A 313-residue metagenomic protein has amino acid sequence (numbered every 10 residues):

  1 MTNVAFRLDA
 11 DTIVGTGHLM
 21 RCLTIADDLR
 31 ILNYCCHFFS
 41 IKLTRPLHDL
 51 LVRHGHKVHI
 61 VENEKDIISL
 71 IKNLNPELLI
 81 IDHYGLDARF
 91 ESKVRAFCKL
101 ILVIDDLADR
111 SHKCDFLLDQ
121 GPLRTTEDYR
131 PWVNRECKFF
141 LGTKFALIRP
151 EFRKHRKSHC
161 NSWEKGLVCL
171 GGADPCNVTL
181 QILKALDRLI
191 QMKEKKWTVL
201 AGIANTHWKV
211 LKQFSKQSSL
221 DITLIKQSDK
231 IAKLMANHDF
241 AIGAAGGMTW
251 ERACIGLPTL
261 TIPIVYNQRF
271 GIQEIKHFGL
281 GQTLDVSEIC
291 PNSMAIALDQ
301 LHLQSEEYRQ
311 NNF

Functional and structural regions predicted by a protein language model:
M1-A5: Extreme N-terminal starter segment of soluble prokaryotic enzymes
R7, D11-T16, R21-D28, Y34 (+2 more regions): Active-site and donor-binding regions of nucleotide-sugar-utilizing enzymes
T44-H48, K209, N267-I272: Short, glycine/polar-rich helix-capping loops at beta-to-alpha or helix-loop-helix junctions that flank or form
K113-N177, W208: A nucleotide-sugar donor-handling region in carbohydrate enzymes
N161-H238: Donor-nucleotide binding loops and adjacent catalytic segments primarily of GT-B fold Leloir glycosyltransferases
A236-G247: Acidic donor-binding loop of glycosyltransferase active sites
T249-M294: Catalytic binding pocket for nucleotide-activated donors in carbohydrate/polymer assembly enzymes
Q282, S287-F313: Conserved donor-nucleotide binding/catalytic region of nucleotide-linked donor-dependent transferases
